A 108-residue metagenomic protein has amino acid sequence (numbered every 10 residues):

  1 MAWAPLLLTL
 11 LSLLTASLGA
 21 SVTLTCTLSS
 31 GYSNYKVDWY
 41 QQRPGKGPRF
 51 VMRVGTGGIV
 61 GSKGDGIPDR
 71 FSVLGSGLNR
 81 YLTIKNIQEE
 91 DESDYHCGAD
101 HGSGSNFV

Functional and structural regions predicted by a protein language model:
M1-V108: Extracellular domains of the immunoglobulin superfamily
